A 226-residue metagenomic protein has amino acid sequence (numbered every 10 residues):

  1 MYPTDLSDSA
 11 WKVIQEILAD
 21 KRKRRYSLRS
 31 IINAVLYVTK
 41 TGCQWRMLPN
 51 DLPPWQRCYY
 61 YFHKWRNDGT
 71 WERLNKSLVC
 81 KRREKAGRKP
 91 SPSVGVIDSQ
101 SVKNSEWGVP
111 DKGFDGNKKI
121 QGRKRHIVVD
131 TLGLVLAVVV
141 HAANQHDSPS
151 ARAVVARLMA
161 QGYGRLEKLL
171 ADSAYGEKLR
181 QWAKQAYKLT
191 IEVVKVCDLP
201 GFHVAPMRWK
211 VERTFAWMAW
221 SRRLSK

Functional and structural regions predicted by a protein language model:
M1-K226: Short alpha-helical elements
